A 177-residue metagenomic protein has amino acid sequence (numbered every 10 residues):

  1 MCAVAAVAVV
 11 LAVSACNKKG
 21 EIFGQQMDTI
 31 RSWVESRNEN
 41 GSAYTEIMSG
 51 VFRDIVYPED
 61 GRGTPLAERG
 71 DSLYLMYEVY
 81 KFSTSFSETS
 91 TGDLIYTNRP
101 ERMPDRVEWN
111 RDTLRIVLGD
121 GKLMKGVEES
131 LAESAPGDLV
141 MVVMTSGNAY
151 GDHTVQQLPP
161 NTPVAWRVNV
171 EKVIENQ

Functional and structural regions predicted by a protein language model:
M1-C16: Sec-dependent bacterial lipoprotein signal peptides
A12-Q177: Cross-family detector of peptidyl-prolyl cis-trans isomerase
